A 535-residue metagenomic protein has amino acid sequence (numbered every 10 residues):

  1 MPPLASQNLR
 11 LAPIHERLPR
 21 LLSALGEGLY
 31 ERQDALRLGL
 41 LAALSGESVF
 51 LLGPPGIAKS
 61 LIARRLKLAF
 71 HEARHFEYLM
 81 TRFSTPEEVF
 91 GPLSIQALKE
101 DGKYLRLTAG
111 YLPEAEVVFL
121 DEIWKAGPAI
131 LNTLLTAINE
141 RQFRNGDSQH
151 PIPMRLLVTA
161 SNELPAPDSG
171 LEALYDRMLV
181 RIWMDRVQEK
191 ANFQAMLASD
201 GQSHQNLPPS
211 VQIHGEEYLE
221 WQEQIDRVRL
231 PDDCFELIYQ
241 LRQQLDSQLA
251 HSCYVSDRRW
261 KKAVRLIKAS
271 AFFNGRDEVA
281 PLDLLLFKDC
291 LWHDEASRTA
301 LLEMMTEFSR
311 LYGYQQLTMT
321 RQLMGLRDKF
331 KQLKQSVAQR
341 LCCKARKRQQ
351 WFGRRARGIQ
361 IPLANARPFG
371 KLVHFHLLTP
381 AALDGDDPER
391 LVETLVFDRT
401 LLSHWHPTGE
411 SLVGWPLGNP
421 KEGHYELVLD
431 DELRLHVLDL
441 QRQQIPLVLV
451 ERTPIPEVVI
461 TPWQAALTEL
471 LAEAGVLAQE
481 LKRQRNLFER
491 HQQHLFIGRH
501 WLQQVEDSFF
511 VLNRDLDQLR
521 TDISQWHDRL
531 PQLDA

Functional and structural regions predicted by a protein language model:
L4-H15, G28-L29, I182-V255, R276-D277: Conserved C-terminal "switch" segment of AAA+ ATPases
L11-P54: Pre-Walker A (pre-P-loop) alpha-helix and adjacent loop at the N terminus of AAA/AAA+ ATPase modules, a conserved
L38-L41, I95-V118: Conserved alpha-helical scaffold flanking the Walker A/P-loop in AAA+ ATPase domains
L40-R82: Walker A/P-loop
T81-E100: Conserved NTP-binding/hydrolysis module of P-loop NTPases
Q96-D101, V117, E122-I130, I138-Q212: Canonical AAA+ ATPase core
R227-R229, Q243-Y314: C-terminal helical "lid" subdomain and adjoining coupling/linker elements of P-loop NTPases
T299-A535: Terminal-proximal interaction/regulatory segments of ATP-powered molecular machines
